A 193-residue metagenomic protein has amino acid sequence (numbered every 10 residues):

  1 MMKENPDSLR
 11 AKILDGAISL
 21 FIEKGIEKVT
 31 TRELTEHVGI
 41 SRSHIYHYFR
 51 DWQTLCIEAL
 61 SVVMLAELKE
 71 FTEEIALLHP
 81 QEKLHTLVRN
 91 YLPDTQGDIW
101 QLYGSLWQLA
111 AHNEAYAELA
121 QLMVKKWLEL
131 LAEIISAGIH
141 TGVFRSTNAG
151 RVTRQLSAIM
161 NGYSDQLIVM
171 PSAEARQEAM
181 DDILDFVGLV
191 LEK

Functional and structural regions predicted by a protein language model:
M1-S8, V169: N-terminal intrinsically disordered/low-complexity leader segments
P6, R10, C56, L60 (+4 more regions): Amphipathic, non-transmembrane alpha-helical scaffold segments
K12, G16, L20-T54, E58: Helix-turn-helix
L14, I57, H85, L128-S136 (+4 more regions): An amphipathic alpha-helix signature
W52, A59, V63-E67, T95 (+5 more regions): Hydrophobic/aromatic residues within well-ordered alpha-helical segments
E58, K69-W100, G150-L156, M180: Hydrophobic alpha-helical connector segments
K83, T95-E118: Amphipathic alpha-helical segments used for helix-helix packing
A117-Q121, I139-V187: Hydrophobic/aromatic-rich alpha-helical bundle segments in the mid-to-C-terminal region
